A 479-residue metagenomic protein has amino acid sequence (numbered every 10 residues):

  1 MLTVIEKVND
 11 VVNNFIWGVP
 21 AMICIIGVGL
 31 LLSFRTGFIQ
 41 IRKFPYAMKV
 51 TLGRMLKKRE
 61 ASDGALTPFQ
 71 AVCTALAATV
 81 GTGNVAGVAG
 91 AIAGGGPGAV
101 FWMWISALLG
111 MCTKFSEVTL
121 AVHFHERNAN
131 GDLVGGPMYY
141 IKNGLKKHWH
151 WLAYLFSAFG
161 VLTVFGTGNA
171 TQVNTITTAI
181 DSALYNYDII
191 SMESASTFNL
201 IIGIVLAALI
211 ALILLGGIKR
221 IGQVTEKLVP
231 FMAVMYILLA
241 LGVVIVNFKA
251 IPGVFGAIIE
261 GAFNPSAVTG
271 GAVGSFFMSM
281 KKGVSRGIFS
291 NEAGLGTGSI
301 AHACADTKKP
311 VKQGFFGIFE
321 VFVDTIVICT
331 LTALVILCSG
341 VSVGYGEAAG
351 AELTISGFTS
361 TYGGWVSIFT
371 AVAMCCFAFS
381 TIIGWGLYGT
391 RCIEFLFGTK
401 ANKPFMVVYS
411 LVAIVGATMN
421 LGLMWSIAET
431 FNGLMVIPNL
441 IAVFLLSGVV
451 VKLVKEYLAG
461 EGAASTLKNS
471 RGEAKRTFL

Functional and structural regions predicted by a protein language model:
M1-T82, I92-A99, G110, I245 (+2 more regions): N-terminal alpha-helical transmembrane segments of multi-pass membrane transport and channel/translocase proteins
V4-I5, R35-Q40, G83-V88, G166-I176 (+6 more regions): Transmembrane helix-loop junctions in multi-pass membrane proteins
C24-L31, R35-M48, V173-I180, T197-N247 (+4 more regions): Membrane-interface loop-to-helix entry segments
L31-S33, S106-G131, M138, K142-N174 (+3 more regions): Helix-loop-helix module between adjacent transmembrane segments
F38-L66, G90-V100, W104, C112-K147 (+3 more regions): Flexible loop linkers connecting adjacent transmembrane helices in multi-pass alpha-helical membrane transporters
R59-G94, L120-G144, L155-V161, V273-F322: Alpha-helical membrane segments and immediately flanking helix-loop junctions that form or couple to the substrate/ion
F115-H125, A129, L241-A257, P265-G271 (+3 more regions): Extracellular/periplasmic helix-exit of transmembrane alpha-helices
G216-K219, Q223-E226, F231-G298, A303 (+1 more regions): Membrane-embedded translocation segments of transport machinery
